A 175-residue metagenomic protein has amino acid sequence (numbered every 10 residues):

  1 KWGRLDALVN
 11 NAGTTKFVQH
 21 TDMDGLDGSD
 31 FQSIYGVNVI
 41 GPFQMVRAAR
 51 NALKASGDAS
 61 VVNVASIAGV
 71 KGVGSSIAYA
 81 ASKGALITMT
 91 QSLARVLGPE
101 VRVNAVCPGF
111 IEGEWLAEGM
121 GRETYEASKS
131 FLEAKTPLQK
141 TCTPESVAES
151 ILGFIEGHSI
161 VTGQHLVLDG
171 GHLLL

Functional and structural regions predicted by a protein language model:
Q19-M23, D27-Q32, L132: Substrate-binding pocket helix/loop in short-chain dehydrogenase/reductase
V46, K140-L168, L173: C-terminal substrate-recognition "lid" of short-chain dehydrogenase/reductases
V46, S82, T90: Active-site helix of classical SDR
N51, A94-P99: Alpha-helical segment proximal to the catalytic Tyr-Lys
S66: Residue(s) in the substrate-gating loop at a strand-loop-helix junction that position the organic substrate next
G98-R102, V161-G163: Short, small/polar-rich loop/turn modules that mediate ligand/substrate recognition or access, typified
C107-E118: Short, flexible catalytic-loop segment of classical short-chain dehydrogenase/reductase
